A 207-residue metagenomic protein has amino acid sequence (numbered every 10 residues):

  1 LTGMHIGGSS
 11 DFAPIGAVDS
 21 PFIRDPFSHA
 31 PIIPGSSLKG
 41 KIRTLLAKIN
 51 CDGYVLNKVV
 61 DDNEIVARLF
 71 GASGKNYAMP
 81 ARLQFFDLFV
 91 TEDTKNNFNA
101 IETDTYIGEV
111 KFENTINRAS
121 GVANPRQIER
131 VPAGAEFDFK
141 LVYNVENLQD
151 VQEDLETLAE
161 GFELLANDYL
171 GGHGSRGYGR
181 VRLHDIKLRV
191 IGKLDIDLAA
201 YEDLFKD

Functional and structural regions predicted by a protein language model:
L1-T115, S120-D207: RNA-binding basic/glycine-rich loop and surface signature characteristic of RAMP-family CRISPR effectors
